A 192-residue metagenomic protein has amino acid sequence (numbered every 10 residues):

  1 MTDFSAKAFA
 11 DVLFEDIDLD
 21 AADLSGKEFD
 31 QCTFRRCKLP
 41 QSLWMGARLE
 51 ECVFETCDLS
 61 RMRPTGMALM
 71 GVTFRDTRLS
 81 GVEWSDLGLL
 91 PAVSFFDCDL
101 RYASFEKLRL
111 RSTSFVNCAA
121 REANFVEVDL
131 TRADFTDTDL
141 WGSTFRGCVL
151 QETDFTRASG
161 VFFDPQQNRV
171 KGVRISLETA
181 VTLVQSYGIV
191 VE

Functional and structural regions predicted by a protein language model:
M1-E192: Tandem repeat scaffolds
